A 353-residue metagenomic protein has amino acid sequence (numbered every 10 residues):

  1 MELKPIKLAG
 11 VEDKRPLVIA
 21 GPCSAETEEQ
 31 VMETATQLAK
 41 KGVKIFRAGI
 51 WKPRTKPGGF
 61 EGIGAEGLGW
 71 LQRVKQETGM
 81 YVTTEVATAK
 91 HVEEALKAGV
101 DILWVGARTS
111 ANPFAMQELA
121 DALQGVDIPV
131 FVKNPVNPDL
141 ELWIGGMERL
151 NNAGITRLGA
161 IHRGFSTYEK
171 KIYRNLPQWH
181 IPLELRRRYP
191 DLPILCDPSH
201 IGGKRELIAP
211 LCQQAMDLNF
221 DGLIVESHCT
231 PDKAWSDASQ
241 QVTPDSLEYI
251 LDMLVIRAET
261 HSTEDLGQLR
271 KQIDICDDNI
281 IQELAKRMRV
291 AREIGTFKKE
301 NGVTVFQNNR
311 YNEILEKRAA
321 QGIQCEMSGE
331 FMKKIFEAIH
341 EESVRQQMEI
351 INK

Functional and structural regions predicted by a protein language model:
M1-I19, R73: N-terminal amphipathic alpha-helix/helix-capping segment at the start of soluble metabolic enzymes
V11, A115-Y249, M253, H261-E264: Catalytic alpha/beta core domains of metabolic enzymes, predominantly
P16-E33, P57-G59, M80-V86, G106-A107 (+4 more regions): Active-site mouth loops of central-metabolism enzymes
L17-P22, K44-A48, V82-T84, L103-V105 (+4 more regions): Hydrophobic faces of well-ordered beta-strands that scaffold small-molecule active sites in alpha/beta enzyme cores
A35, A39, K44, I63-E66 (+1 more regions): Long, contiguous binding/interaction regions
R47-E66, C229-A238, I294-V305: Glycine-rich, proline-tolerant flexible connector loops at the mouths of alpha/beta enzymes
I63, G79-T88, V92, D101-A115 (+2 more regions): Catalytic beta/alpha-barrel core
E259-K353: Domain-level signature for soluble enzymes in the chorismate/prephenate branch of the shikimate pathway
